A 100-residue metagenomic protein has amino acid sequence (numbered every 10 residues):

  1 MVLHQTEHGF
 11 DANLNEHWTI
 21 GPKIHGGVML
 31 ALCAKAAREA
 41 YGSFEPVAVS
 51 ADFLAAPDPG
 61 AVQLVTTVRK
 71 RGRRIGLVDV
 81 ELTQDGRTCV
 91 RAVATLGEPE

Functional and structural regions predicted by a protein language model:
M1-E100: Terminal targeting signals and extreme-terminal segments of soluble enzymes
